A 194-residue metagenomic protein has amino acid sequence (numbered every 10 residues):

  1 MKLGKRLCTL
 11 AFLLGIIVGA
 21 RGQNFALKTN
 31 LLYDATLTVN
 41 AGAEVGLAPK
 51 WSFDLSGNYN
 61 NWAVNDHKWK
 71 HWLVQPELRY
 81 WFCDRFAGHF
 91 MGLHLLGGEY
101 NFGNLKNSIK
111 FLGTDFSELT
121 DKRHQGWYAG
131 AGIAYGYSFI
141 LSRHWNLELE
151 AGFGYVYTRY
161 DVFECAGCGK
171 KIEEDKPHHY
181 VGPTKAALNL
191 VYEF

Functional and structural regions predicted by a protein language model:
Q23-F25, A35-L37, K70-V74, A87 (+2 more regions): Residues that define the transmembrane beta-barrel architecture of outer-membrane proteins
F25, W51-F53, F86, H144-L147: Repeated loop/turn-to-beta-strand initiation elements of outer-membrane beta-barrel proteins
A26-G42, N60-K70, R85-F86: Solvent-exposed loop/turn segments connecting transmembrane beta-strands in outer-membrane beta-barrel proteins
L27-T29, A43, L55-G57, P76-L78 (+4 more regions): Membrane-embedded beta-strand positions of outer-membrane beta-barrel proteins
L31-A35, G57-A63, Y80, L95-N101 (+2 more regions): Transmembrane beta-strands of outer-membrane beta-barrel pores
L47-P49, F82-F86, F139-R143, F194: Outer-membrane beta-barrel strand-turn architecture
G57-H71, Y100-F111, D115-Y128, Y157-K185: Extracellular/periplasm-exposed beta-strand and loop segments of Gram-negative cell-envelope proteins, dominated by
W81, Y180-F194: Outer-membrane beta-barrel "beta-signal"
